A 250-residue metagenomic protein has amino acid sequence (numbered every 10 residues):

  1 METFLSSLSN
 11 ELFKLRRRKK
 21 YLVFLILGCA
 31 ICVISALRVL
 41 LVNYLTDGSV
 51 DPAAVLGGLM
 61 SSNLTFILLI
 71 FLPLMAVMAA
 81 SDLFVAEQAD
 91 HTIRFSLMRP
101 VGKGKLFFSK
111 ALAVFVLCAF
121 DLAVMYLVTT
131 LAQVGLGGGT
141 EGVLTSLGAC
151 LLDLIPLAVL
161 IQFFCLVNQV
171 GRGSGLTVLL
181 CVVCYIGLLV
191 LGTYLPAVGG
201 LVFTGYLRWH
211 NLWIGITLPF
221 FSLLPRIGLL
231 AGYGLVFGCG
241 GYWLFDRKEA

Functional and structural regions predicted by a protein language model:
M1-C29: Aromatic- and glycine-rich beta-strand/loop motifs that create alpha-glucan
K14, G232-A250: Junction motif at the cytosolic side of a transmembrane helix
K14, V85, S96-M98, F164 (+1 more regions): Helix-capping/transition residues at the boundaries of transmembrane alpha-helices and the short helical linkers
Y21, G28-M78, F108-R172, W213-G228 (+1 more regions): Secretory targeting signals
I34-V42, G171-W209: Transmembrane helix segments
A76-A80, I93, V128, Q162-F163 (+3 more regions): Hydrophobic/aromatic residues in alpha-helical transmembrane segments
D82-F115: Helix-loop-helix units of permease transmembrane domains in multi-pass membrane transporters, especially ABC
A86, R99, T130, V134 (+2 more regions): Transmembrane helix-loop junction
